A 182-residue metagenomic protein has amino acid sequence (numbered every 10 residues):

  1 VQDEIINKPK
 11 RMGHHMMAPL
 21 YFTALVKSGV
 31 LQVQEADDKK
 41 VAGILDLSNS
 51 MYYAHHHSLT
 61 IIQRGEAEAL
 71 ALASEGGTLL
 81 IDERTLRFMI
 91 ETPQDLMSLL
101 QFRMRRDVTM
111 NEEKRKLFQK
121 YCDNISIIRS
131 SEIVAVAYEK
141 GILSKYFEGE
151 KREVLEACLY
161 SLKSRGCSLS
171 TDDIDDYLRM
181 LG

Functional and structural regions predicted by a protein language model:
V1-G77, R84-G182: Active-site-proximal, substrate-binding regions of enzyme catalytic domains and RNA-binding/basic surfaces
